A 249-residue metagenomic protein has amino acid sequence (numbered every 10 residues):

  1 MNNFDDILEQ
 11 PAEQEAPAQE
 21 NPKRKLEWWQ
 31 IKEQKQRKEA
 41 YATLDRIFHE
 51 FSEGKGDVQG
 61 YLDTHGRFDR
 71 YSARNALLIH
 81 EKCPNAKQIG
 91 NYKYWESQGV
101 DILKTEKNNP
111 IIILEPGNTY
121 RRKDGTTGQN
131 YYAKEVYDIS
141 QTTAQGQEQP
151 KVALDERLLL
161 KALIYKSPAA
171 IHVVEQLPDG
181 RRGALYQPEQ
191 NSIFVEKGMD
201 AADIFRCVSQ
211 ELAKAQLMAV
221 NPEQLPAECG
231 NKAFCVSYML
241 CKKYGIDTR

Functional and structural regions predicted by a protein language model:
M1-R249: N-terminal accessory/interface modules of nucleic-acid-binding and processing proteins
